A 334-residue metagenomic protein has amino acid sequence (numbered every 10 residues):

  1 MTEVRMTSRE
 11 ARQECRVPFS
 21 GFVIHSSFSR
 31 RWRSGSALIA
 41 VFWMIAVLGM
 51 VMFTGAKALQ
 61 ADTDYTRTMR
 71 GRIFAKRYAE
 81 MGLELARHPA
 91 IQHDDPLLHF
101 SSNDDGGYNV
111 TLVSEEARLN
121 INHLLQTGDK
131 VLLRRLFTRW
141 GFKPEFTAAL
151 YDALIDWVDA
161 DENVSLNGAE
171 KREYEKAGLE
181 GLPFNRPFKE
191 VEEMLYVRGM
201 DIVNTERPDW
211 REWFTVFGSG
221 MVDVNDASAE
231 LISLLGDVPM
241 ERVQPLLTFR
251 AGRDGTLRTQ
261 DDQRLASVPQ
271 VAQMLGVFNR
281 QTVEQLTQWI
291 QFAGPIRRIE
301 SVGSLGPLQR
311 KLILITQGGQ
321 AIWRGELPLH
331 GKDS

Functional and structural regions predicted by a protein language model:
M1-S34: N-terminal leader/signal peptides at the extreme start of proteins
S36-S334: Compositionally biased linear targeting/interaction segments
